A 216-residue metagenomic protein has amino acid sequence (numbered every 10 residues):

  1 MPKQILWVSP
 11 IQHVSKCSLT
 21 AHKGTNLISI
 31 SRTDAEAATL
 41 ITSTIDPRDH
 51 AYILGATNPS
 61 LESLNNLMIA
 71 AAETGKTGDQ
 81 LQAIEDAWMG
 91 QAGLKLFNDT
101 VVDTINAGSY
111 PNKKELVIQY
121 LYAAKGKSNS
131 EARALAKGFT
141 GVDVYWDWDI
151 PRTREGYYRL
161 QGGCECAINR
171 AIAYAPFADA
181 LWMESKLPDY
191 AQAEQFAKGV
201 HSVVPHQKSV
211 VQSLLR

Functional and structural regions predicted by a protein language model:
M1-S213: Alpha/beta enzyme core
